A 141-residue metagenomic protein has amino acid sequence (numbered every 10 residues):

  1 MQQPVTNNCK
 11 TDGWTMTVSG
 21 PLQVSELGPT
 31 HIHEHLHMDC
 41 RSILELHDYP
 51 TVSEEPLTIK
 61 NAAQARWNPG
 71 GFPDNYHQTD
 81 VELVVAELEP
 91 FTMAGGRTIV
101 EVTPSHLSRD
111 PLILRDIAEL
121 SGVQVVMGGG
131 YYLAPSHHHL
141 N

Functional and structural regions predicted by a protein language model:
Q3-S19: Short, Gly/Pro- and small/polar-rich lid/capping loops
S19-G20, E89: Short, flexible, glycine/charge-rich loop motifs used to bind or transfer phosphoryl groups or to couple energy/partner
L22-T30: Mature N-terminal segment immediately following signal peptide/propeptide cleavage in secreted/periplasmic
P29-M38, I99: Histidine-centered catalytic micro-motifs
M38-T79, G129-N141: Active-site gating loops and adjacent loop-to-helix segments of metal-dependent hydrolytic enzymes
W67-D74, L88-R109, G122-S136: Divalent metal-dependent hydrolysis catalytic cores, especially in the metallo-beta-lactamase
D80-L88: Short, acidic/polar
R109-E119: Glycine-rich loop at the start of a catalytic domain that most often binds anionic cofactors/ligands
